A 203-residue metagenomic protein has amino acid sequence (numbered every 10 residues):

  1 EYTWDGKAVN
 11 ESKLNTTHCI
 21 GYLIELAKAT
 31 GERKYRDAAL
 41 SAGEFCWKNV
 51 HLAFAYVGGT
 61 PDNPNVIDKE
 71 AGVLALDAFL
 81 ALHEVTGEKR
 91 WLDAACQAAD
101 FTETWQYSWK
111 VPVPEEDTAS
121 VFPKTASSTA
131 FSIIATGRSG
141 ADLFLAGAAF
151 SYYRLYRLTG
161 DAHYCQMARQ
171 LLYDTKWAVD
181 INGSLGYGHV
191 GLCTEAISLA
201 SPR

Functional and structural regions predicted by a protein language model:
E1-R203: Glycan-recognition and catalytic cores of secretory/periplasmic carbohydrate-active enzymes
